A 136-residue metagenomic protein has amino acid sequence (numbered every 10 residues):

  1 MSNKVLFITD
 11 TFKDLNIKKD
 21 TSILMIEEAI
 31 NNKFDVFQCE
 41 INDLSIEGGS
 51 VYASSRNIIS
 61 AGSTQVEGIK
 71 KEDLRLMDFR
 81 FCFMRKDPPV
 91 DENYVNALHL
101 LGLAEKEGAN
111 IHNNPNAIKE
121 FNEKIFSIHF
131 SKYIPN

Functional and structural regions predicted by a protein language model:
N3, K13-P135: Conserved N-proximal alpha/beta basic substrate-recognition cap immediately N-terminal to, or forming the N-lobe
T9-D10: Extended, domain-scale alpha-helical bundle/helix-rich regions
